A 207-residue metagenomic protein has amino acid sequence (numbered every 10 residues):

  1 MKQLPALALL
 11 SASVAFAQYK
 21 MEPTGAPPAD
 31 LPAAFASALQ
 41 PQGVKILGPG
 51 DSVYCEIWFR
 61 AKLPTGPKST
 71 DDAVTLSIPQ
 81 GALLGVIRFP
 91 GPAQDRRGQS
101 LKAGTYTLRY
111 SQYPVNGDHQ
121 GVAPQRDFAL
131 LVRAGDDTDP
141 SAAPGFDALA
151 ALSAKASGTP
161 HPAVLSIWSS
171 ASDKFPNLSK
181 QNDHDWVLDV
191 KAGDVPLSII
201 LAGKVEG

Functional and structural regions predicted by a protein language model:
M1-L4: Positively charged n-region of N-terminal signal peptides that target proteins for export
A6-S11: Sec-dependent N-terminal signal peptides
S13-Q18: Sec/Tat signal peptide C-region and signal peptidase I cleavage site
Y19-M21, A34-F35, Q40-L101, R109-G207: Extended, well-structured beta-strand/loop surface patches that form recognition or cofactor-anchoring regions within
P23-T24, L31: Nuclease and nuclease-like effector domains acting on nucleic acids or nucleotide cofactors
